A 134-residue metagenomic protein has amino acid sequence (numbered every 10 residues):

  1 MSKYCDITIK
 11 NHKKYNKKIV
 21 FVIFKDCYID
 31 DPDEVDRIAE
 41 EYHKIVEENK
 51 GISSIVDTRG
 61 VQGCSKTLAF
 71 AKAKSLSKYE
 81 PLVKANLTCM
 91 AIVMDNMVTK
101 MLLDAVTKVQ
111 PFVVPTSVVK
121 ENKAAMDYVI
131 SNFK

Functional and structural regions predicted by a protein language model:
S2-K134: Amphipathic, Lys/Arg-enriched alpha-helical "gate/interface" segment within cytosolic domains that mediates
